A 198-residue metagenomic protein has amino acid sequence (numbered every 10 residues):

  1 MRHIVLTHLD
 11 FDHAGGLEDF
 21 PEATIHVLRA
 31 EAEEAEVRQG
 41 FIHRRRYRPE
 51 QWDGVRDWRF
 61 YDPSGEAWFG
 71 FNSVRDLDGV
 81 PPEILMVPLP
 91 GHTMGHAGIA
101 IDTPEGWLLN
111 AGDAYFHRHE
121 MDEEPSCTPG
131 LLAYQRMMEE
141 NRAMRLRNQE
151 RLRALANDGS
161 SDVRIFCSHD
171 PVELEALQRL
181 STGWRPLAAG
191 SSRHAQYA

Functional and structural regions predicted by a protein language model:
M1-V27: Active-site metal-binding motif and surrounding structural segment of the metallo-beta-lactamase
L9, E31, G91-T93, G112-A114 (+1 more regions): Active-site metal-binding loops of divalent metal-dependent hydrolases
D12-A14, M94-A97, L174: Short, well-ordered alpha-helical microsegments
E22, I42, F60-D122: Catalytic core of the metallo-beta-lactamase
R29-P88, M137-S160, G190: Metallo-beta-lactamase
E105-A198: Cap/insert and terminal regions of metallo-dependent hydrolase folds
